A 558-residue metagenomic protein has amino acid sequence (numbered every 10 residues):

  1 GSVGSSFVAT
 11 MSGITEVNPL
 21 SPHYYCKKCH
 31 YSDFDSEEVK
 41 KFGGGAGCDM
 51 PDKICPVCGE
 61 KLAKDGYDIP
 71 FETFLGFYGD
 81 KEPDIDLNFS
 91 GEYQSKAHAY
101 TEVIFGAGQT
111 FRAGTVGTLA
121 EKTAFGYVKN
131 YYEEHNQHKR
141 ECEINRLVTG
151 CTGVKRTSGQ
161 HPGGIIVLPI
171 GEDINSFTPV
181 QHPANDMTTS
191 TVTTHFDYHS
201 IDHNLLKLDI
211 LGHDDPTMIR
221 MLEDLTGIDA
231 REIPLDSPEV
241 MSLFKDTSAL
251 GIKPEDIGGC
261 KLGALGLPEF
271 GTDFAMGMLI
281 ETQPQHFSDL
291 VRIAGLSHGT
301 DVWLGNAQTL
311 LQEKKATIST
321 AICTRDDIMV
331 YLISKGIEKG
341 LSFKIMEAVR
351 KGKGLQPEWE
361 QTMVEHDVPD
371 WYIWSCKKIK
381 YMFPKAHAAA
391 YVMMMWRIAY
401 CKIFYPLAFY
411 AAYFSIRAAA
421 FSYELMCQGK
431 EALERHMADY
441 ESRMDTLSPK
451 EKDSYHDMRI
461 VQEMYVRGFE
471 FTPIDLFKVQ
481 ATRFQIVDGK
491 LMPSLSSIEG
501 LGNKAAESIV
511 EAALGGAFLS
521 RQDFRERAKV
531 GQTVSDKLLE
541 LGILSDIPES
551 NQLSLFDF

Functional and structural regions predicted by a protein language model:
S2-F558: Noncatalytic, beta-rich nucleic-acid-contacting surfaces in large DNA/RNA-processing enzymes
